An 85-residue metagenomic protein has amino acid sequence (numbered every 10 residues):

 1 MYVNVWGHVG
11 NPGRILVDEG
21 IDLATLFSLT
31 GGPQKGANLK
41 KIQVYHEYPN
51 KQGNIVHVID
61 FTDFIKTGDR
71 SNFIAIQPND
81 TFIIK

Functional and structural regions predicted by a protein language model:
M1-K85: Ser/Thr/Pro/Gly-biased, low-complexity, turn-/loop-rich segments that often occur immediately after N-terminal
